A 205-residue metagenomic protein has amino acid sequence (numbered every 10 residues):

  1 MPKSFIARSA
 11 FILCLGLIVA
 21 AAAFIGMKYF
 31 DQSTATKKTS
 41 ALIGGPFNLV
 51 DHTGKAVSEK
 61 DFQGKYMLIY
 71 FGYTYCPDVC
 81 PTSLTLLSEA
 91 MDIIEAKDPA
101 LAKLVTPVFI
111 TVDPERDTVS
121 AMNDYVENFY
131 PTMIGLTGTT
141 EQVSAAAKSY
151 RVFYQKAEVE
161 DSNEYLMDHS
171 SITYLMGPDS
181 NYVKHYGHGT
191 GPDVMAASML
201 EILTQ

Functional and structural regions predicted by a protein language model:
M1-P46, V50, Q205: N-terminal targeting signals for export/organelle localization
G44-G45, M67, S170-I172: Short loop/turn microsegments at loop-to-beta-strand junctions
D51-H52, G177: Short, acidic, Ser/Thr-enriched surface-loop or helix-capping motifs
E59-S83, L87: Short active-site neighborhood of thiol/selenol oxidoreductases, capturing the structured segment around
L84-F109: Conserved helix-turn-beta segment immediately C-terminal to the redox Cys motif in thioredoxin-like folds
A100-R116, T132-E141: Thiol-based oxidoreductase modules, predominantly thioredoxin-like and allied folds used for disulfide exchange
N123-S170: Short, internal strand/loop/helix patches that form the active-site neighborhood or redox-interaction surface
E160-Q205: Thiol-/selenol-based redox modules, centered on thioredoxin-like and closely related oxidoreductase domains
